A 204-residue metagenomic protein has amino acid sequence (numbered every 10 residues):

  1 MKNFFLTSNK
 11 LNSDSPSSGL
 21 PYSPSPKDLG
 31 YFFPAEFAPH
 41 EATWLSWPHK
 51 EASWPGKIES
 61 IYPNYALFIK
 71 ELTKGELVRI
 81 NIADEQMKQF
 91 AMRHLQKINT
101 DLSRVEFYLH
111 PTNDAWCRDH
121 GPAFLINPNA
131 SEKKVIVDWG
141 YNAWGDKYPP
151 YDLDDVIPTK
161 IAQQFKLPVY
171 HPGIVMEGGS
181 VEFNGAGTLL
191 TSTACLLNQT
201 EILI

Functional and structural regions predicted by a protein language model:
K2-I204: The feature marks the mature, well-folded catalytic cores of soluble enzymes
